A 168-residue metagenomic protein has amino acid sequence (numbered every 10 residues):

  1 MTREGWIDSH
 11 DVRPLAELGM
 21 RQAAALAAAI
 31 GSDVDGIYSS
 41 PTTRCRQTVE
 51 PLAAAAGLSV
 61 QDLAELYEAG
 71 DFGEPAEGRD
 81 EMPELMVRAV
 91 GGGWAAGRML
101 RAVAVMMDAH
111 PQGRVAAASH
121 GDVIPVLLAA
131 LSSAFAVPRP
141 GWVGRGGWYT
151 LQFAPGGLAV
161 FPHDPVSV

Functional and structural regions predicted by a protein language model:
M1-D62, L85-G92, G146: Active-site-proximal alpha-helix that buttresses catalytic centers in soluble enzyme cores
Y38, A109-V123: Beta-strand elements within well-structured catalytic alpha/beta cores of enzymes that handle phosphate/sulfate esters
C45-R46, V123-P125: Short, active-site-adjacent cap segments at secondary-structure transitions
A55-A56, E77-M82, F135: Short, hinge-like loop/turn segments at secondary-structure boundaries
L63-E65, H163: Conserved beta-strand termini and adjacent loop/short-helix elements that scaffold enzyme active sites in alpha/beta
G78-W94, G157-V168: A polyampholytic, Gly/Pro-enriched intrinsically disordered region
P83-Q112: Internal catalytic-core helix/loop-beta-alpha segment that presents or stabilizes conserved functional determinants
S132-H163: Domain-level recognition of soluble alpha/beta enzyme cores, biased toward histidine phosphatases/phosphomutases
